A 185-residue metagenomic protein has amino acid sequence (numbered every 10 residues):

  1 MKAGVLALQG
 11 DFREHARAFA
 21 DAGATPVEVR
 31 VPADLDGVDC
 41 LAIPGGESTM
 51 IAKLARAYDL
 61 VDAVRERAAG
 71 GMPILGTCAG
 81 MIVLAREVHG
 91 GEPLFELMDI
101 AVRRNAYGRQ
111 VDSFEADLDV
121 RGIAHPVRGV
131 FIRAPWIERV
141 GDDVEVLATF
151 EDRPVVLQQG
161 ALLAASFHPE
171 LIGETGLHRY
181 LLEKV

Functional and structural regions predicted by a protein language model:
M1, G37-V38, G70-M72, E92-P93 (+3 more regions): Short coil/turn connectors at secondary-structure junctions
M1-A57, D62-A69, T175-V185: N-terminal beta1-alpha1 cap of cysteine-dependent amidohydrolase-like domains
L8, T77-A79, M98, R133 (+1 more regions): A secondary-structure boundary/capping signal
F12, S48-M50, M81-V83, E138 (+1 more regions): Glycine-rich nucleotide phosphate-binding loop and flanking beta-alpha elements of Rossmann-like dinucleotide-binding
P26-V27, I74, L162: Hydrophobic anchor at the start of a short beta-strand that flanks the dinucleotide cofactor-binding loop
I43, G76, A165: Redox-cofactor binding/interface segments in oxidoreductases and associated redox assembly factors
E47-D119: Cysteine-nucleophile active-site neighborhood
R104-V185: Amide-donor transfer/coupling interface in amidating biosynthetic enzymes
